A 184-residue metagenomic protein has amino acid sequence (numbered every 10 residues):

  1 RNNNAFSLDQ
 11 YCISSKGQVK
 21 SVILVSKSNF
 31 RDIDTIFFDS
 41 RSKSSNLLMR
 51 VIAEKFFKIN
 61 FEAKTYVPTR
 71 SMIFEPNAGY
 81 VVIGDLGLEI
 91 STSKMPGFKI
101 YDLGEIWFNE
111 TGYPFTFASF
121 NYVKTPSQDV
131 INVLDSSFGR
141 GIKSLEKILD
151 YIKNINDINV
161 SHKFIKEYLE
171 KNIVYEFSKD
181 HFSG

Functional and structural regions predicted by a protein language model:
R1-S28, L48: Glycine/small-residue-rich interface belts in oligomeric ring/scaffold proteins and their assembly partners
F6, N60-E62, K99: Conserved beta-strand segments of alpha/beta enzyme cores
S7, V51-I52, M95-G97: Short, glycine/charged-enriched secondary-structure capping and boundary segments
C12-K16, K27-N29, F38-S45, G112 (+2 more regions): Short coil/turn segments
S21-A78, S183: Bilobed "Venus flytrap"/periplasmic-binding protein-like clamshell domains and structurally analogous long
T65-Y151: Pocket-lining segment of extracytoplasmic ligand-binding domains
P126-G184: Secondary-structure end/capping motifs
